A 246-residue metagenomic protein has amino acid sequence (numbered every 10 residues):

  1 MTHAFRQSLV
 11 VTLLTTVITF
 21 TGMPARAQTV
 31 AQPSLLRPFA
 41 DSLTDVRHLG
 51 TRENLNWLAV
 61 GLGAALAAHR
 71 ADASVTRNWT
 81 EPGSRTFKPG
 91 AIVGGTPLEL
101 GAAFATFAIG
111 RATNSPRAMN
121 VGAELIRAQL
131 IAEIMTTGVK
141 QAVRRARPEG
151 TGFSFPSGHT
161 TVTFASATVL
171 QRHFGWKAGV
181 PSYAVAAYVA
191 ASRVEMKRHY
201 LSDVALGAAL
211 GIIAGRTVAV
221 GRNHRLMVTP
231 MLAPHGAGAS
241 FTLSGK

Functional and structural regions predicted by a protein language model:
M1-F5: N-terminal secretory signal peptides that target proteins for export/translocation
S8-T21: Bacterial N-terminal signal peptides
V17, A165, V169, I213 (+1 more regions): Outer-membrane beta-barrel architecture
M23-A27: Sec/Tat signal peptide C-region and signal peptidase I cleavage site
Q28-P156, T161-V194: Hydrophobic alpha-helical bundle signature of multipass membrane enzymes
L49, R111-T113, F174, R216-L226 (+1 more regions): Outer-membrane beta-barrel proteins
H159-S166, H199-R222: Alpha-helical transmembrane segments that form the membrane-embedded catalytic/substrate-binding core of multi-pass
P234-K246: Outer-membrane beta-barrel "beta-signal"
